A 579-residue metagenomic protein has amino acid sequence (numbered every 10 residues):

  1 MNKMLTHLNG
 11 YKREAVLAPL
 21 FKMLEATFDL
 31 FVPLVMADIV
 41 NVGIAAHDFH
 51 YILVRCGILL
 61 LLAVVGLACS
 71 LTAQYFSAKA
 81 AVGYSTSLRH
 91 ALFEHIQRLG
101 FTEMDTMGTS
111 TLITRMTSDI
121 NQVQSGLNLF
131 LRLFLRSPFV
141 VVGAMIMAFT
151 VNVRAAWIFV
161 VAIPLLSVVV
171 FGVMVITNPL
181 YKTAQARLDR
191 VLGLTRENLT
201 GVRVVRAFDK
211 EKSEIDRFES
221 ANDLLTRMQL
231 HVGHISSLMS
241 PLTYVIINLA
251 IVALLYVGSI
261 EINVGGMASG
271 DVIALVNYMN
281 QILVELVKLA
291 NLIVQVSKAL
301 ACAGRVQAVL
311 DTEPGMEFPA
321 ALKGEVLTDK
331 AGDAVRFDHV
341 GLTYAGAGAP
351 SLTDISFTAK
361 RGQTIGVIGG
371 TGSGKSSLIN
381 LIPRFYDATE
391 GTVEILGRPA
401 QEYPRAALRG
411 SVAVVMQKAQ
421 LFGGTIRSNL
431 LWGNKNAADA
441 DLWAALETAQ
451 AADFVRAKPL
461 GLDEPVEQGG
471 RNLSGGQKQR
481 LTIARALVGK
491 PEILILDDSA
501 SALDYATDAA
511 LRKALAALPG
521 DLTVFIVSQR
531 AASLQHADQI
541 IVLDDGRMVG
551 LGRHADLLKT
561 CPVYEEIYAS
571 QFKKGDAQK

Functional and structural regions predicted by a protein language model:
M1-F31, M36, I44-L60, V65 (+17 more regions): Membrane-integrated ABC transporters
G10, E14-T27, D38, L62 (+4 more regions): Transmembrane helices of ABC transporter permease
G10-R13, R98-T102, S118-L131, L135 (+7 more regions): An intracellular "coupling" helix at the cytosolic face of ABC transporter transmembrane type-1 domains
H47-V54, M147-V161, H231-R305, V309-L310: Helix-loop-helix
P314-K330: Pre-NBD coupling/linker segments of ABC/ABC-like ATPases
V326-K579: ABC-type nucleotide-binding domain
